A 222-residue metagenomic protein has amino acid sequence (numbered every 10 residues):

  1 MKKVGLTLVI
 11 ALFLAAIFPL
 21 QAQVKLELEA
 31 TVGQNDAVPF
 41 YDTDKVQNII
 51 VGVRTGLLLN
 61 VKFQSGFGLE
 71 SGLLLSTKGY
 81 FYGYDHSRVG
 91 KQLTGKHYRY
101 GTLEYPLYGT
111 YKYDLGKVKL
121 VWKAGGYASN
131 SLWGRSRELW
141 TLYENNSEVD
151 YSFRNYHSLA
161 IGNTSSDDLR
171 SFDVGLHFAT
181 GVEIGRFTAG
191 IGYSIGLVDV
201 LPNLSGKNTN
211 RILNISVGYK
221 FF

Functional and structural regions predicted by a protein language model:
M1-E29, V217-F222: Bacterial Sec-dependent N-terminal signal peptides
Q21-L59: Short glycine/proline- and aromatic-enriched beta-strand/turn motifs that initiate or cap beta-hairpins
Q23, Q64-G66, V182-T188: Short glycine/proline-enriched coil/turn segments at helix->beta-strand junctions
A30-Q34, L59-N146, V217-F222: Gram-negative (and chloroplast) outer-membrane scaffold detector with strong preference for beta-barrel transmembrane
A37-Q47, T77-Y100, L132-L169, D199-G206 (+1 more regions): Flexible, solvent-exposed loop segments that connect beta-strands
I50-R54, Y100-P106, S171-H177, N210-N214: Transmembrane beta-barrel architecture of outer-membrane proteins
G109-T188, Y193-V200, F221-F222: Outer-membrane beta-barrel transmembrane domain signature
R186, T209-F222: Outer-membrane beta-barrel "beta-signal"
